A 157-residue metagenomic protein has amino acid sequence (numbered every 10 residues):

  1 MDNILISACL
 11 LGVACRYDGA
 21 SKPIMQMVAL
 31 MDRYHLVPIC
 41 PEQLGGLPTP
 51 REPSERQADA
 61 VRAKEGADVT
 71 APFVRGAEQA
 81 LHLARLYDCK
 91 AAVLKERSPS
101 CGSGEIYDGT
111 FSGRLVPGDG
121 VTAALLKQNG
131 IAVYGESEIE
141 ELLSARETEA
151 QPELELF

Functional and structural regions predicted by a protein language model:
M1-L5: Extreme N-terminal starter segment of soluble prokaryotic enzymes
C9, K95-S98, E138: Short, well-ordered beta-to-alpha junction loops that form the rim of enzyme active sites and present histidine/acidic
G12-G19: Short N-terminal binding/cap micro-motifs at the start of the first secondary-structure element
A20, D108-G113: Short glycine-enriched, charge-decorated loop/helix-capping segments at active-site entrances that position
K22-A63: Short, surface-exposed acidic-centric catalytic microdomains
L44, S54-Q79, L83, R114-F157: Divalent-metal-activated hydrolytic enzyme cores
K90: Short acidic/polar active-site loop segments enriched in Thr and Asp
K95-T110: Internal, conserved structured core segments that host functional sites
